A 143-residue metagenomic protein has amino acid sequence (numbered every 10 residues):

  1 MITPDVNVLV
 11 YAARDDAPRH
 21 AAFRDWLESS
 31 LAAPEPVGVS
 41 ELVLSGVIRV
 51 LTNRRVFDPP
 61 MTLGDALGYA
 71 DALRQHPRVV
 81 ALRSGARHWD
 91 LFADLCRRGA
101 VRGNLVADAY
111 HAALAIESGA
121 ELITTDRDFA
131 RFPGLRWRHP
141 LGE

Functional and structural regions predicted by a protein language model:
M1, A112-E143: Acidic, PIN/NYN-like endoribonuclease modules and their adjacent C-terminal/linker elements
M1-V39, R55-G68, E143: Short, well-structured N-terminal submotif of metal-dependent ribonuclease cores
V6, E41, L105-A109: Conserved glycosyltransferase catalytic-site signature
V8, V43, R87-H88, H111 (+1 more regions): Alpha-helix capping/helix-boundary segments
A33-P34, H76-P77, S118, F132: Structured helix-beta-strand junction loops
G38-E41, L82, T124-T125: Short beta-strand segments at enzyme active-site cores
P60, R78-I123: Active-site neighborhoods of divalent-metal-dependent phosphate/nucleic-acid chemistry enzymes
